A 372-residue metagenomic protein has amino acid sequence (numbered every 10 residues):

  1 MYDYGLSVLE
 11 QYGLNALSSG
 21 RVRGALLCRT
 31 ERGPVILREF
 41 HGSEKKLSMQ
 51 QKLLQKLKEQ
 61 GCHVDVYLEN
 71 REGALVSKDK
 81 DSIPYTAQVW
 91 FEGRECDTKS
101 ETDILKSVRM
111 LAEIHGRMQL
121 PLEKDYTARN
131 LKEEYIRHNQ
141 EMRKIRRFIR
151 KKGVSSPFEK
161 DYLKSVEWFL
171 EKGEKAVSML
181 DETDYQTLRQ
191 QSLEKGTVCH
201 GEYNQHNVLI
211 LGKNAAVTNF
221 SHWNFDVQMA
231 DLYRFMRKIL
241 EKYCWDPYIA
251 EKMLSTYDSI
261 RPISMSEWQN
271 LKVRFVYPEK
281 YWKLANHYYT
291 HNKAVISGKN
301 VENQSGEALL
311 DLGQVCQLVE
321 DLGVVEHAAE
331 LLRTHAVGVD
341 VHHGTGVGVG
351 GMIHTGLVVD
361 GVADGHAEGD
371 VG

Functional and structural regions predicted by a protein language model:
L6-T30: ATP-binding glycine-rich phosphate-binding loop
L27-R29, Y67, S178-A230: Active-site acidic catalytic loop and adjacent metal/ATP-binding pocket of ATP-dependent phosphoryl transfer enzymes
G33-D125: ATP-binding pocket architecture of kinase catalytic cores
R38-K45, D125-V198: ATP-dependent phospho-/nucleotidyl transfer catalytic cores
Y85-T98, K144-K152, Y277-V295: A glycine-centered beta->alpha junction motif in the catalytic cores of kinase/phosphotransferase enzymes
M229-P262, F275-A294: Active-site activation/catalytic loop segments of kinase-like enzymes and analogous catalytic loops in related
W282-L318, G323, A329, R333: ATP/Mg2+ or Mg2+-diphosphate-binding catalytic cores that bind nucleotide phosphates or diphosphates via glycine-rich
L318-L322, H327-L331, A336, V341-T345 (+3 more regions): Alpha-helix boundary/capping motif
